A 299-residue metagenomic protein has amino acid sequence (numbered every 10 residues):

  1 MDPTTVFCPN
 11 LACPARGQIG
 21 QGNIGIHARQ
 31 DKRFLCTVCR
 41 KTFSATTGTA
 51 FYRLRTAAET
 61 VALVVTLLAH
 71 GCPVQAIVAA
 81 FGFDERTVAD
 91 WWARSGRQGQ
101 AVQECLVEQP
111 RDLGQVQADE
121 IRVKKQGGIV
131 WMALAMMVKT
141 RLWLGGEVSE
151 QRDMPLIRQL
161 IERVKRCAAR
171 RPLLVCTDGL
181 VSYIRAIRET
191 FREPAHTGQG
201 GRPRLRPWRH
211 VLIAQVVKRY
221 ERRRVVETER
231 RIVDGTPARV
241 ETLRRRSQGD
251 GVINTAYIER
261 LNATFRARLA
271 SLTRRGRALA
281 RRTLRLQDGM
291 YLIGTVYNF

Functional and structural regions predicted by a protein language model:
M1-F299: Residue-level recognition of single "structural anchor" positions that define or cap local secondary structure
